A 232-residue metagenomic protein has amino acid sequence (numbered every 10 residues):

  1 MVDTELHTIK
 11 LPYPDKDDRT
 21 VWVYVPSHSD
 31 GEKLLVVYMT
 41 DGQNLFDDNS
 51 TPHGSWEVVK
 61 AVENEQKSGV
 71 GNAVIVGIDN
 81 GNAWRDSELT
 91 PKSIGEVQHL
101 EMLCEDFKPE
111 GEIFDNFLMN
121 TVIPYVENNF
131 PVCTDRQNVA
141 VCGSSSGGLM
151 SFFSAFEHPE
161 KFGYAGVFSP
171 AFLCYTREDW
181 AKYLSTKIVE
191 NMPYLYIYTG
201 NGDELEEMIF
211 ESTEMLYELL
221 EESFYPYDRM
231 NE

Functional and structural regions predicted by a protein language model:
M1-E232: Non-catalytic cap/lid and distal C-terminal segments of serine-dependent acyl enzymes
